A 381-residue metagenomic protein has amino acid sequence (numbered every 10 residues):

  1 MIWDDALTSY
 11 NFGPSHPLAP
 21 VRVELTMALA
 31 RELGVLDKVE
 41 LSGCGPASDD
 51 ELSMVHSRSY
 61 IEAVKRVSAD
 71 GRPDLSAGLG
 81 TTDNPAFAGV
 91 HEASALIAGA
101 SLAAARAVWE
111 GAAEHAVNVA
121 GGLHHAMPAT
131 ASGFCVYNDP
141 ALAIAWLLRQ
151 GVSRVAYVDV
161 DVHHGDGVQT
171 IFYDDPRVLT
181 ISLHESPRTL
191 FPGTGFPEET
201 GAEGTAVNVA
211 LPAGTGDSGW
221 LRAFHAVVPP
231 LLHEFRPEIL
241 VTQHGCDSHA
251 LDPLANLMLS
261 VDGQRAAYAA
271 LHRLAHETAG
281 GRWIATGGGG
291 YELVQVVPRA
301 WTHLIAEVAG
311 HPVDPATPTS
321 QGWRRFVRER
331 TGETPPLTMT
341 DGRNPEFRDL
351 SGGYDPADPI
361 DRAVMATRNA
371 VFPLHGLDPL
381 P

Functional and structural regions predicted by a protein language model:
M1-I2, T8, A63-V67, G71-P381: A general "terminal functional-core" signal
M1-M54: N-terminal low-complexity, Ser/Thr- and acidic-residue-enriched intrinsically disordered segments
L18-V21, L25, A47, V55-S59 (+3 more regions): Generic alpha-helix structural propensity
G34-L36, Y60, E110: Short amphipathic alpha-helical segments with coiled-coil-like heptad repeat character
G45-A69: Charged, often glycine-rich, active-site loop that binds/positions anionic groups
